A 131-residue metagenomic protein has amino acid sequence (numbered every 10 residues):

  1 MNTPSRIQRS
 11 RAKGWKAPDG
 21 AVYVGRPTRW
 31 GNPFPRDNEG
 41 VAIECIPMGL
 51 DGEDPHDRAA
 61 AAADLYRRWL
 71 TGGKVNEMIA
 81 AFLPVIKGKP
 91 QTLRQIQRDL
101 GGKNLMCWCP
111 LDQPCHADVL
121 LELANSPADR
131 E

Functional and structural regions predicted by a protein language model:
M1-E131: Catalytic phosphate/metal-binding cores of nucleic-acid and nucleotide-processing enzymes, i.e., regions that mediate
